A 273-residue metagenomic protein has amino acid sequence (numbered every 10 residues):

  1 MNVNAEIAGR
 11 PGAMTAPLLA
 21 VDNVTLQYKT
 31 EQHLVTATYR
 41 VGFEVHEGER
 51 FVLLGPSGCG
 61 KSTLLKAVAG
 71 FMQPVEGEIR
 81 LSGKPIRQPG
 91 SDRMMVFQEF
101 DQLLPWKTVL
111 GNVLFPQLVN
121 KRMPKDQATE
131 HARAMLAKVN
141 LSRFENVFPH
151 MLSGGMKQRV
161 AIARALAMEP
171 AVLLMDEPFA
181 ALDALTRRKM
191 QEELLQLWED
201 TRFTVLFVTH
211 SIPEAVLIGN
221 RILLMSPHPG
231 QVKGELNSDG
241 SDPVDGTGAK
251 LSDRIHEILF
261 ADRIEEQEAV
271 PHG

Functional and structural regions predicted by a protein language model:
K29-E31, Q73, L114-Q127, K138-V139: ABC-type ATPase nucleotide-binding domains, specifically the catalytic core motifs of the NBD
A69: Helix-to-loop junction immediately C-terminal to a conserved catalytic motif
G77-P89: Conserved ABC transporter NBD signature motif
L110-V119, T129, R133, N237: Short helical segment in ABC ATPase nucleotide-binding domains corresponding to the A-loop/adjacent helical element
K125-F144, Q196: Conserved ABC ATPase "signature" region
F148-L152, M156: Conserved ABC ATPase signature
A167-A171: A short, proline-enriched helix->beta-strand linker immediately N-terminal to the Walker B motif in ABC-type P-loop
